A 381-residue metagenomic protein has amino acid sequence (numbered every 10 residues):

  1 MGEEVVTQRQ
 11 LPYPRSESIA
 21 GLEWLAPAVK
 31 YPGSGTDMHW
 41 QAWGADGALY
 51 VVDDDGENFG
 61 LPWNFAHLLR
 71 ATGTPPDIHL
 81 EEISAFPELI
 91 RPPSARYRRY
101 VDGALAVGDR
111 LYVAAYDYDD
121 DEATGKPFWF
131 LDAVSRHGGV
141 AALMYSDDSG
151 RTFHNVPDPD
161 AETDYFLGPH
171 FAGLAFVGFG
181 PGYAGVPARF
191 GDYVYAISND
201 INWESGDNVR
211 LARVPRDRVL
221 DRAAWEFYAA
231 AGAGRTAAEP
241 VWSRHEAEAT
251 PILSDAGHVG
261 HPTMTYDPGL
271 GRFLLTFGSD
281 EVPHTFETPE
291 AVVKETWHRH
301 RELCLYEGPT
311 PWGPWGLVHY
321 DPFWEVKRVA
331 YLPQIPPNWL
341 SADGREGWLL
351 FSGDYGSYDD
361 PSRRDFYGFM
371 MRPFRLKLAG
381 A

Functional and structural regions predicted by a protein language model:
G2-Y31, A42-R96, A115-D160, R299: Beta-propeller domains
P32-A45, P93-D109, D120-E122, G168-D192 (+2 more regions): Structural signature of eukaryotic scaffold interfaces centered on beta-propeller domains
G47-V52, G108-A114, F190-A196, L270-L275 (+1 more regions): Entry beta-strands of beta-propeller and related beta-repeat scaffolds
D55-H67, Y116-G138, N199-I201, L274-H298 (+1 more regions): Short, conserved, GDST-rich strand-edge loop motifs in beta-rich repeat architectures
A71-G73, S146-D147, V214, L305-P311: Conserved Ser/Thr-centered positions that define the repeating blades of beta-propeller domains
G108-R213: Long, hydrophobic, well-ordered secondary-structure blocks that form the structural core and pocket-lining surfaces
A256-Y320: Loop/turn-rich, solvent-exposed surfaces of beta-rich toroidal or solenoidal domains
W312-S341: Conserved blade-ending motifs and adjacent loop-strand segments that build the rim/top face of beta-propeller domains
